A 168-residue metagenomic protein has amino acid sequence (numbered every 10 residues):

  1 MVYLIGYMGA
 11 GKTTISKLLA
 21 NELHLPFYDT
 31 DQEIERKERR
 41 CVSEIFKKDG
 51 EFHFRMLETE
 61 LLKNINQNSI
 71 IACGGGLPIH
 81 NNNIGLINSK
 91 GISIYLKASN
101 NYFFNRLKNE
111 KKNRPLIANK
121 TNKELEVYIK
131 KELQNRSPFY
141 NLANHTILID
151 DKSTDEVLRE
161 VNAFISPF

Functional and structural regions predicted by a protein language model:
L4: Hydrophobic anchor at the beta1->P-loop junction of P-loop NTPases
Y7: P-loop (Walker A) phosphate-binding loop of NTP-binding proteins
A10: ATP-binding Walker
T13: Walker A/P-loop
E22, Q134-F168: NTP-dependent small-molecule kinase module
Q32-L77, N81-N88, N113: ATP-dependent small-molecule kinase phosphotransfer cores that center on conserved nucleotide phosphate-binding segments
K90-S137: A glycine- and Lys/Arg-enriched "phosphate-lid" helix/loop adjacent to the NTP-binding pocket of small-molecule kinases
